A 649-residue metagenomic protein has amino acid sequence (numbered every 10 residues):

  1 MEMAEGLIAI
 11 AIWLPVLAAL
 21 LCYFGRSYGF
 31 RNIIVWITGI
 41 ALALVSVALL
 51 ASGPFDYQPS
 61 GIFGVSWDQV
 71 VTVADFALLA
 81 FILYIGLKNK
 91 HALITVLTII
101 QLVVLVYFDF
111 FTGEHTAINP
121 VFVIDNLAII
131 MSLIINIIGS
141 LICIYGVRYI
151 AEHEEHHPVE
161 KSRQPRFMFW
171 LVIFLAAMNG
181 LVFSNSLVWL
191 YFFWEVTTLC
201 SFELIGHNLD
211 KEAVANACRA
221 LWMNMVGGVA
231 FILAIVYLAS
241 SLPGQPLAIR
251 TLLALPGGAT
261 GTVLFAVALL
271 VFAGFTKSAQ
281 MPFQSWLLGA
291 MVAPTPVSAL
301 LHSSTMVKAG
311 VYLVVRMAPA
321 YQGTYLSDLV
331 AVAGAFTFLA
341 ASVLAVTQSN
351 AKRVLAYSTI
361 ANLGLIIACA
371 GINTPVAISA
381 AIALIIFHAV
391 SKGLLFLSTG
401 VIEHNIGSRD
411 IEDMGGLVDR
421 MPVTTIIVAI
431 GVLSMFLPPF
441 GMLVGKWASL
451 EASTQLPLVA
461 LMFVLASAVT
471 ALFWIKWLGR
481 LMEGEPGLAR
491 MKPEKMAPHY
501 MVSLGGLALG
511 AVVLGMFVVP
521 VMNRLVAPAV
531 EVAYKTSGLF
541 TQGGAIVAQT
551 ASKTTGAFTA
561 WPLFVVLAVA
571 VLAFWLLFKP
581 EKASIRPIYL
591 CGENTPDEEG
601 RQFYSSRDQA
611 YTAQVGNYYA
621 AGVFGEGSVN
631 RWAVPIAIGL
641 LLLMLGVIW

Functional and structural regions predicted by a protein language model:
M1-I10, G61-V73, P120-I134, G180-F193 (+5 more regions): Membrane-entry segments of alpha-helical transmembrane domains in multi-pass membrane proteins
M1-I10, L17-F169, L242-G257, S285 (+3 more regions): Transmembrane helix-loop-helix hairpins at membrane boundaries of multipass inner-membrane proteins
A9-V16, I34-S46, L97-L105, N136 (+6 more regions): Alpha-helical transmembrane segments
L50-Q58, V106-T116, Y237-L247, M435-S449 (+1 more regions): Membrane-helix interface motif
F122, A128-I135, T260-G274, M462-V464 (+1 more regions): Hydrophobic alpha-helical transmembrane segments
L141-L190, C200-M496: Hydrophobic transmembrane alpha-helices and their helix-loop junctions in integral membrane proteins
V418-I426, I430, W474-L567, K579-L643: Cytoplasmic/organellar membrane-interface segments at the starts of transmembrane helices in multi-pass inner-membrane
L643-W649: Juxtamembrane boundary at the C-terminal end of a transmembrane helix
